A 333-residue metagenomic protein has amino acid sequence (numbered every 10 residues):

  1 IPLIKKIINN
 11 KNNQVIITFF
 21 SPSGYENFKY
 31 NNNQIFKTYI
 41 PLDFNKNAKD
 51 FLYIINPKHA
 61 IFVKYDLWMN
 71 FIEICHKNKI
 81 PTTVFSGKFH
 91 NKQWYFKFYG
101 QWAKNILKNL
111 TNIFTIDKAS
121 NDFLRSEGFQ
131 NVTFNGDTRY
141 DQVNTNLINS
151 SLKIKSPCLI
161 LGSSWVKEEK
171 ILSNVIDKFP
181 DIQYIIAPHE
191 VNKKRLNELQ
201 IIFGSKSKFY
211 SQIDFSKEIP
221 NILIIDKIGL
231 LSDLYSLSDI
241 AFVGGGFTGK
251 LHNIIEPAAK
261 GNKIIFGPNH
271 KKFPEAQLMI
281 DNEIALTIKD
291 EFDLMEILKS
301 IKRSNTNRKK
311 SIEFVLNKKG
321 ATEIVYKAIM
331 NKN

Functional and structural regions predicted by a protein language model:
I1-N333: Nucleotide-activated sugar donor-binding and catalytic core shared by glycosyltransferases and related lipid-linked
